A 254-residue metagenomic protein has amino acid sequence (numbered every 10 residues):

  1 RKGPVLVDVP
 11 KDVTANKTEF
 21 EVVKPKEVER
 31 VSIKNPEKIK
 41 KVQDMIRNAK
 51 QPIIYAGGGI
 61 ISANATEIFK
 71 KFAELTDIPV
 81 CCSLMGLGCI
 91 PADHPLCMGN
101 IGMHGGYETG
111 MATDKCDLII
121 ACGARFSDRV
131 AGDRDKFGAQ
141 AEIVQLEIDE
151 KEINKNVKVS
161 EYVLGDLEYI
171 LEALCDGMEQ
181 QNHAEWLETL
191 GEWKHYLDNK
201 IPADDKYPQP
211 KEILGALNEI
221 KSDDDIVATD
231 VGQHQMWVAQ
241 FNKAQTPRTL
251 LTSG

Functional and structural regions predicted by a protein language model:
R1-K2, K38-P52, F72, T113-K115 (+1 more regions): Glycine-rich phosphate/diphosphate-binding loops that line cofactor/substrate pockets in enzymes
R1-N48: Conformationally flexible catalytic loops at phosphate/diphosphate-handling active centers
L6-D8, D77-L84, V144-E147: Short internal beta-strands
V9-T14, G58-I60, E150, V231-Q235: Glycine-rich beta-alpha junction loops
K11, G86-T189: Glycine-rich, acidic loop regions that bind phosphate or pyrophosphate groups
K17-E29, C89-A92, T189-I201, T246-T249: Gly-rich Lys/Arg/Thr-decorated short loops/hinges at beta-loop-alpha junctions or inter-strand turns that position
G191-G254: Active-site diphosphate/adenylate-binding microenvironment
